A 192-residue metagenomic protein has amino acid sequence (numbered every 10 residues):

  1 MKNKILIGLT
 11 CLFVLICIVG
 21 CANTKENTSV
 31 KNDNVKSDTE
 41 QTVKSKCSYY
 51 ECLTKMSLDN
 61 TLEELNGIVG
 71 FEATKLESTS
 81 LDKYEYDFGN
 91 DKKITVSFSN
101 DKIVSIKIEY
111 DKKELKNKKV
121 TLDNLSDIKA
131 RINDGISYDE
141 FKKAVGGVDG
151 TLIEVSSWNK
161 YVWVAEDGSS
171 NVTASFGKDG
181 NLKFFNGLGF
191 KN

Functional and structural regions predicted by a protein language model:
M1-V19: Sec-dependent bacterial lipoprotein signal peptides
I7, G20-F71, K116-V120: N-terminal, intrinsically disordered, polar/charged segments of Gram-positive cell-envelope systems that serve as
C21, S78, Y110-K116, E154 (+1 more regions): Short acidic, Gly/Pro-enriched loop/turn segments at secondary-structure junctions
S48-M56, N124-I132, K160-V162: Second-shell loop/turn segments in exported
N60-S105, I136-N192: A cross-family detector of function-defining hotspots
K102-V148: Long, charged/polar, surface-exposed segments that mediate recognition or autoinhibition
